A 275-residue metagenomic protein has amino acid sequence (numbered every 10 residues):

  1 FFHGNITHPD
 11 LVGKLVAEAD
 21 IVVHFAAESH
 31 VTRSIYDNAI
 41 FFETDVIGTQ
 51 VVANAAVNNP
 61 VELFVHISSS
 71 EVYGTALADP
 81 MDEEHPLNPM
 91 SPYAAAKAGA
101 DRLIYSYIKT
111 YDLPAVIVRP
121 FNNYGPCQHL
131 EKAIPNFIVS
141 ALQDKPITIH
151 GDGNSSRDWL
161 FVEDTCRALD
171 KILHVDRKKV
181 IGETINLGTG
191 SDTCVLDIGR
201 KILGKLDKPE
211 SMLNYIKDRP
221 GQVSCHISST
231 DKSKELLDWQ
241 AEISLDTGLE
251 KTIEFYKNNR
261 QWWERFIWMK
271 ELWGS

Functional and structural regions predicted by a protein language model:
F1-N123, K251, N258-N259, R265-W268 (+1 more regions): N-terminal Rossmann-like NAD(P)+-binding domain of SDR-like oxidoreductases, especially those catalyzing
G4, A141-S275: C-terminal substrate-binding subdomain of Rossmann-fold SDR/epimerase-dehydratase oxidoreductases
K14-E18, A55, S140, A168 (+1 more regions): CheY-like receiver
V52, Y107, F137-S140, A168-I172: A short, amphipathic alpha-helix embedded in the catalytic core of nucleotide-handling enzymes
P89-A96, P120, P126, L130-I134 (+1 more regions): The catalytic Tyr-centered alpha-helix of NAD(P)H-dependent dehydrogenases
G99, L103, Y107, F137 (+2 more regions): Hydrophobic alpha-helix immediately C-terminal to the catalytic Tyr-X-X-X-Lys motif of short-chain
